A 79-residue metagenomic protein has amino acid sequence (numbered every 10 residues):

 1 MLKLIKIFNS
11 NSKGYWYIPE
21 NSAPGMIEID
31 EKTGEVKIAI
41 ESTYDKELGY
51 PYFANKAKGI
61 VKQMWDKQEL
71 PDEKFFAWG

Functional and structural regions predicted by a protein language model:
I5-D30: N-terminal acidic leader/helix
V36-G79: Acidic, low-complexity intrinsically disordered segments
